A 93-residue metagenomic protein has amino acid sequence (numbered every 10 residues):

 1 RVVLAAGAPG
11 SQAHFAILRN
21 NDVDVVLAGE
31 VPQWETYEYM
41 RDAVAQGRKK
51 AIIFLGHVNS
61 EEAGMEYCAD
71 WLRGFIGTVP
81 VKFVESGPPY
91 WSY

Functional and structural regions predicted by a protein language model:
R1-Y93: Active-site catalytic microenvironments in core metabolic enzymes, especially phosphate/sugar-handling
